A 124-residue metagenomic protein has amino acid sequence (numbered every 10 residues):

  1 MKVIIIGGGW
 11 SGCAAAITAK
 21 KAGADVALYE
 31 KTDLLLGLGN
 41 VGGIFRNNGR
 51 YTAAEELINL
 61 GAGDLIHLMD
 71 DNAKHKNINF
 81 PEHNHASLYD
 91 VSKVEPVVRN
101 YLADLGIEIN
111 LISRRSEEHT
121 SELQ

Functional and structural regions predicted by a protein language model:
M1-S11: Beta1/beta-strand and adjacent pyrophosphate-binding region of the FAD-binding site in flavoprotein oxidoreductases
V3-I4, A15, H119: Residue-level marker of intrinsically disordered, low-complexity segments enriched for small/polar residues
S11, A15-K20: Small-residue (primarily alanine) positions within well-ordered alpha-helices, especially packing/interaction faces
T18, A24-D25, E30-R114: Conserved N-terminal/central alpha/beta ligand/cofactor-binding core
E117-Q124: Conserved small/polar residues in nucleotide/adenosyl-binding loops
